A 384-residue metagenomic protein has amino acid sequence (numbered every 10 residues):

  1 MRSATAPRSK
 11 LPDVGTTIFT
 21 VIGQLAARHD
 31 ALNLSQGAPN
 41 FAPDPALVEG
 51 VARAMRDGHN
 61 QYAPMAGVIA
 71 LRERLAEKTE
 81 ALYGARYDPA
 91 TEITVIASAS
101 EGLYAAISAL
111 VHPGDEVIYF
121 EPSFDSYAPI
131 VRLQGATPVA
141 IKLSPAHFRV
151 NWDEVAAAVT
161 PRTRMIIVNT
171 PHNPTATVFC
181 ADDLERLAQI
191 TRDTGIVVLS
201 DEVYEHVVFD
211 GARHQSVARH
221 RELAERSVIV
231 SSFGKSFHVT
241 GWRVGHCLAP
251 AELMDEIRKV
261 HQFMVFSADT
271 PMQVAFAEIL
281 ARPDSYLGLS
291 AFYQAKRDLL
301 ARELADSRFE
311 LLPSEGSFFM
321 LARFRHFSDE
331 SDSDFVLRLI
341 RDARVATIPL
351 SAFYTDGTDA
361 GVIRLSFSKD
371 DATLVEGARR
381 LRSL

Functional and structural regions predicted by a protein language model:
R2-S98, A105, I279-A281: N-terminal small-domain helix-loop-helix segment of the aminotransferase-like
H59, I257-H261, L280-R302, D329-S331: Structural signature of PLP-dependent enzymes
E77, R338-T347, F353-L384: PLP-dependent enzyme catalytic core of the Aspartate aminotransferase-like
A109-V131: Conserved PLP-anchoring active-site segment centered on the Schiff-base-forming lysine
L133-V139: A short helix-loop-beta submotif of the ANL/AMP-binding
L143-D210, Q215: Active-site phosphate-binding strand-loop segment of PLP-dependent enzymes
H220-E256: Active-site PLP attachment segment
A277, Y293-A301, L311-F324: Conserved glycine-rich beta-strand-loop-beta hairpin in the small C-terminal domain of fold type I
